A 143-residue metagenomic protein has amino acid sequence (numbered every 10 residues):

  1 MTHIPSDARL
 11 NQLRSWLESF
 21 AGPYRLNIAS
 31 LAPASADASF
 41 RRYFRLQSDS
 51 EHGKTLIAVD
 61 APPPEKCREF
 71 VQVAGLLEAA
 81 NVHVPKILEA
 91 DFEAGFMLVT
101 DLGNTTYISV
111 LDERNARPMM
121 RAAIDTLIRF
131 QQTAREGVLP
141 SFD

Functional and structural regions predicted by a protein language model:
M1-L26: Juxta-kinase regulatory segment immediately upstream of eukaryotic protein kinase catalytic domains
T2-S6, A32-P33, P63: Short, N-terminal intrinsically disordered low-complexity segments that are rich in Pro/Gly and polar/charged residues
D7-L10, D37, R117-M120: Short, solvent-exposed loop/helix junctions and linker helices that flank or host conserved functional motifs
L10, R14, F40, C67-V71: Short, well-ordered alpha-helical scaffold segments within catalytic/effector domains
P23, A34, E78-A80: Short, solvent-exposed secondary-structure boundary motifs
Y24, I28, H83-V84: Residue-level detector of short coil/turn "hinge" positions at structural boundaries
L26-F44: ATP-binding glycine-rich phosphate-binding loop
F44-D143: ATP-binding pocket architecture of kinase catalytic cores
